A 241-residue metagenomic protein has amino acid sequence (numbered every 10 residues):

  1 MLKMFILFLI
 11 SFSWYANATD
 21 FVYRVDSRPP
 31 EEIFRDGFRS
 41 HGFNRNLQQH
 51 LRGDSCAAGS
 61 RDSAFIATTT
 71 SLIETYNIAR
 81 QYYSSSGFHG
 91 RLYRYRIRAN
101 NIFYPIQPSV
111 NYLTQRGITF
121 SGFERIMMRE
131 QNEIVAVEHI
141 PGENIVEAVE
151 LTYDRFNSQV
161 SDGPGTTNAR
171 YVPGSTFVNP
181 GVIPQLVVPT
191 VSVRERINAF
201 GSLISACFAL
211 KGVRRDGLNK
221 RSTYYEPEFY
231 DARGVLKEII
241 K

Functional and structural regions predicted by a protein language model:
M1-F8: Classical eukaryotic N-terminal signal peptides for Sec-dependent ER targeting/secretion, especially the positively
L9-K241: NAD-dependent ADP-ribosyltransferases
